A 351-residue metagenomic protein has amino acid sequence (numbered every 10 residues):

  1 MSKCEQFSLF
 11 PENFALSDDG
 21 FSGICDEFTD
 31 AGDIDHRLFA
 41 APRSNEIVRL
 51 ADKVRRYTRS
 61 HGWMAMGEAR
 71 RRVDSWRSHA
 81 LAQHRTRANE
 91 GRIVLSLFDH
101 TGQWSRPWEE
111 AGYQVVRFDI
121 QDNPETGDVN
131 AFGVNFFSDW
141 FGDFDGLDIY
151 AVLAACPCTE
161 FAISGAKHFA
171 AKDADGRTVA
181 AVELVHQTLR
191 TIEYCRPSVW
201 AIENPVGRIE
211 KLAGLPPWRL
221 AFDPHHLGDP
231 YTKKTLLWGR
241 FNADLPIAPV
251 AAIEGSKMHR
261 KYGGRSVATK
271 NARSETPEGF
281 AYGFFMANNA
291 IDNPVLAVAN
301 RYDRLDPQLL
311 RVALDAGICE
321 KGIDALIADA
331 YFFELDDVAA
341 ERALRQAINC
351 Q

Functional and structural regions predicted by a protein language model:
S2-N13, G20-G23, E27, G32 (+4 more regions): Conserved active-site and SAM-binding loop architecture of S-adenosyl-L-methionine-dependent nucleic-acid
S17, G32, G62-A65, N293 (+3 more regions): Intrinsically disordered, low-complexity coil/linker segments enriched for acidic/polar and small residues
C25-S60, I318-F333: Acidic, low-complexity, intrinsically disordered interaction modules
R72, L310-A313, L326, A343: A structural signal for short hydrophobic/aromatic patches embedded in well-ordered alpha helices
G112-Q114, D119, R196, D306 (+3 more regions): Glycine-centered loop/turn motif at secondary-structure junctions
V295-D315: Charged/polar low-complexity intrinsically disordered segments, enriched in acidic residues
D324-I348: Short, charged early-sequence alpha-helical segments and their helix-coil boundaries
